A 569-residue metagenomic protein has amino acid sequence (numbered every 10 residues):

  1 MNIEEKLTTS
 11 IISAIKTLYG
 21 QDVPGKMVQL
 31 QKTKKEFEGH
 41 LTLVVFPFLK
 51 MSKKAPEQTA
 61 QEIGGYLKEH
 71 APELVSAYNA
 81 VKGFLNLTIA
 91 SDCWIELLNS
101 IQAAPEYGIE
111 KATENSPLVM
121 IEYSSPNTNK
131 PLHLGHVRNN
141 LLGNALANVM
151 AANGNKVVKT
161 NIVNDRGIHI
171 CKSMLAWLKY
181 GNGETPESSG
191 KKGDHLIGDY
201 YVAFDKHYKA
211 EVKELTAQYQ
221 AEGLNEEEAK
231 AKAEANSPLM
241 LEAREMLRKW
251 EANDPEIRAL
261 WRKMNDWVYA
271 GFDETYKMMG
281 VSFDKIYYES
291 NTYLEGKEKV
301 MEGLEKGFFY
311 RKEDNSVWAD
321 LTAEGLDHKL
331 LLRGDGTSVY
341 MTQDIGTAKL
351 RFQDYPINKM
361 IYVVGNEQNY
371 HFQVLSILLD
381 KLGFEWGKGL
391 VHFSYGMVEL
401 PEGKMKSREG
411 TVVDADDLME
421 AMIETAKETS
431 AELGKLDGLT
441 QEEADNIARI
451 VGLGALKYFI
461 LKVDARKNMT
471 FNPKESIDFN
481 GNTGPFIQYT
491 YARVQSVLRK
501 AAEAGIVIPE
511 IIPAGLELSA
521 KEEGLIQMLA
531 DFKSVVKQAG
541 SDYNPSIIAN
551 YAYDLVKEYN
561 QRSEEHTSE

Functional and structural regions predicted by a protein language model:
M1-I95, T113-E564, S568: Non-catalytic interaction-recognition regions
E96-Q102: Short, charged, solvent-exposed linker or helix-capping segments at domain edges/interfaces that act as flexible hinges
Q102-E114: Flexible, low-complexity linker/hinge segments
